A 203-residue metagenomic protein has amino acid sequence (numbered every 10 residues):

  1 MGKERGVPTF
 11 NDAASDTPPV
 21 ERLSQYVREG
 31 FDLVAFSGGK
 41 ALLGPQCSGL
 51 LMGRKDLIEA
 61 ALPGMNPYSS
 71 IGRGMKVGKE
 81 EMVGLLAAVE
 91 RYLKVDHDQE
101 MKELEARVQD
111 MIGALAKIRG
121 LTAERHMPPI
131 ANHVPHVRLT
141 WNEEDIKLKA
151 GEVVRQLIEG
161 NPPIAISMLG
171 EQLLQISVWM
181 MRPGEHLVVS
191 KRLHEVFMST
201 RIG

Functional and structural regions predicted by a protein language model:
M1-V95, A116, V178, R192-E195 (+1 more regions): Conserved PLP-enzyme active-site core in the AAT-like
F10-A13, V95-K102, H136-N142: A broad, low-specificity signal for short, low-complexity segments enriched in glycine/proline and polar/charged
P18-R22, G30, L42, G53 (+9 more regions): General structural feature for long, well-ordered alpha-helical segments within catalytic domains of soluble enzymes
E21, D96, I146-K149, T200: Alpha-helix capping and helix-coil boundary motifs
G84, V108, I112, M180 (+1 more regions): Short amphipathic alpha-helical patches
L93-M127: Conserved PLP-dependent catalytic core of the aminotransferase class-I/II
A114-M198: Conserved C-terminal alpha-helix-loop-beta "cap" of PLP-dependent enzymes that closes/shapes the active-site mouth
